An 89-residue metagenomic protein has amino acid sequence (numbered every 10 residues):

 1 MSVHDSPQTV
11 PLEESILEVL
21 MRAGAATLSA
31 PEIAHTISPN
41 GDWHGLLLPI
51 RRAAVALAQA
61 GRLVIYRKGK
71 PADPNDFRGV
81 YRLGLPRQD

Functional and structural regions predicted by a protein language model:
S2-Q8, R87: Long, charged, low-complexity intrinsically disordered regions
V3, L17, N40-D42: Short, contiguous strand/loop micro-motifs
P7, S38-R52: Short, positively charged loop/turn segments that connect secondary-structure elements
P7-T27, A54: Positively charged, polyanion-binding regions of nucleic-acid-associated proteins
A26-T36: Short acidic, hydrophobic short linear motifs in intrinsically disordered regions
G61-R67: A short, conserved structural fragment
K68-D89: Short, cationic-aromatic polyanion-contact patches
